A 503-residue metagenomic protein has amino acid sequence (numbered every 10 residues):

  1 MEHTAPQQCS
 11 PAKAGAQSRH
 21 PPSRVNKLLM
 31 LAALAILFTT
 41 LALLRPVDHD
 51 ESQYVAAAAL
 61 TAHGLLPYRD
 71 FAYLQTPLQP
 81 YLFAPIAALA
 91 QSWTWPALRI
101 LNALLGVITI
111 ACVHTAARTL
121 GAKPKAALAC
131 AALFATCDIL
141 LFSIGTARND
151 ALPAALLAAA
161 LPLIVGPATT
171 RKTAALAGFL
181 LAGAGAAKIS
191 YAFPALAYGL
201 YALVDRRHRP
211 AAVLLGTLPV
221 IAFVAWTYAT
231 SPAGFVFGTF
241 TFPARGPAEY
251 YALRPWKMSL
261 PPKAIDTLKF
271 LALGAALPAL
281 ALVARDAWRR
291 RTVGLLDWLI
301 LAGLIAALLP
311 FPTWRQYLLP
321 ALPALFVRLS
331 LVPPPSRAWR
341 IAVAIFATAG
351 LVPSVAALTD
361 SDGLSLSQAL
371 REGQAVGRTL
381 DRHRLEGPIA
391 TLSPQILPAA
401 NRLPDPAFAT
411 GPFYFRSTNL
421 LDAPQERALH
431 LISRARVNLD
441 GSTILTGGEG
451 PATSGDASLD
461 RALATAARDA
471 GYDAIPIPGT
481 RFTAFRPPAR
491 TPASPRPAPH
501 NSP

Functional and structural regions predicted by a protein language model:
T4-Q7, T170, P194-V220, V283-R291 (+2 more regions): Perimembrane helix-loop-helix junctions
L34, I100-G121, T136, A159: Transmembrane-helix motifs of polytopic, lipid-linked glycan transferases
Q75, A349-P497: Extracytoplasmic
A111, A202, D266-V293, D297-L304 (+1 more regions): Hydrophobic, aromatic-rich transmembrane alpha-helices and their immediate juxtamembrane boundary segments
C112-T115, L133, L152-T169, A175-L181 (+1 more regions): Specific aromatic-rich, kink-prone transmembrane helix
C130-A131, A158, L163, T173-I189 (+3 more regions): Membrane-interface alpha helices of multi-pass inner-membrane proteins
F142-L152, W314-R315: Short acidic/glycine- and proline-prone juxtamembrane loop motifs at membrane-interface regions of multi-pass membrane
P210-A252, K269, L309, I396: Membrane-lumen/periplasm interface segments of specific transmembrane helices in polyprenyl phosphate-linked
